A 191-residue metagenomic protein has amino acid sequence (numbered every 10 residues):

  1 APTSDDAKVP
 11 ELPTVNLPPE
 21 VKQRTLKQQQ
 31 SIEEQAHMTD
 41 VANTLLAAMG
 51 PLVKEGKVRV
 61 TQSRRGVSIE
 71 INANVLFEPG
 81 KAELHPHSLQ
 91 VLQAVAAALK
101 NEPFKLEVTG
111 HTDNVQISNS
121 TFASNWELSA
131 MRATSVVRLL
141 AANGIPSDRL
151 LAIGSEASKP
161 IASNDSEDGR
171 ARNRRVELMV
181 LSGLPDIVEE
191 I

Functional and structural regions predicted by a protein language model:
A1-G66, N72, I191: Juxtamembrane linker/hinge segments adjacent to a transmembrane helix in small membrane proteins
T39-D40, E70, L76-A94, H111-I191: Periplasmic OmpA-like peptidoglycan-binding domain that tethers envelope proteins to the cell wall
M49-G56, I71, A96-L99, P103 (+1 more regions): Sec/Tat-exported extracytoplasmic proteins
R65-V67, F104, A157: Beta-strand-connecting loop/turn residues
